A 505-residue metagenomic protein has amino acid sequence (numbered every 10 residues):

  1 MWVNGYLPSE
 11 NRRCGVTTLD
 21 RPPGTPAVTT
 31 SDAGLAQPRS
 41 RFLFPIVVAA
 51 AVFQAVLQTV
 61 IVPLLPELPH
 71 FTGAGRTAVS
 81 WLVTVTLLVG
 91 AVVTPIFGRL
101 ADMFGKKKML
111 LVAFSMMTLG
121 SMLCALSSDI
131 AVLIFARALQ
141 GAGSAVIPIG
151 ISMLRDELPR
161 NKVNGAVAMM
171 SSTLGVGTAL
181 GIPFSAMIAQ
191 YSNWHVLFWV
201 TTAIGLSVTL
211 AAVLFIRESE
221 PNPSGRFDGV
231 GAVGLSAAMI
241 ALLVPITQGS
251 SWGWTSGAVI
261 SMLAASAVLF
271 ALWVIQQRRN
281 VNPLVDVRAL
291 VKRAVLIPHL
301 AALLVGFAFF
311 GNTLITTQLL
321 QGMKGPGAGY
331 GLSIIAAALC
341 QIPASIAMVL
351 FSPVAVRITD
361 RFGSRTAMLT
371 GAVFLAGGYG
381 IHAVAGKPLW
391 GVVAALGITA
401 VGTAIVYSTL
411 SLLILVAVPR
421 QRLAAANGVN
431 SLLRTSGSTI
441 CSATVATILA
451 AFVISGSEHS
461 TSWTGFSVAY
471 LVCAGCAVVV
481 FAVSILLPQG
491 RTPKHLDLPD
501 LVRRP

Functional and structural regions predicted by a protein language model:
W2, Q190-A302, G306-A308, T313-I315 (+4 more regions): Hydrophobic transmembrane-helix bundles of small-molecule transporters
W2-A55, H70: Cytosolic juxtamembrane N-terminal segment immediately preceding the first transmembrane helix of multi-pass
S40-L57, I61-L65, A74-R76, L82 (+5 more regions): 12-transmembrane solute porter fold
F71-G73, G105, L126-A131, S192-N193 (+2 more regions): Helix-breaking motifs and short loop linkers at transmembrane-helix boundaries and internal kinks in secondary membrane
T84-F97, P148-I151, I342-V354: Central cavity-lining transmembrane alpha-helices of secondary-active solute carriers, predominantly the Major
V92-S128, T359: Conserved MFS/SLC helix-loop-helix module at the cytosolic interface between two early adjacent transmembrane helices
M116, G120-L123, A131-L139, W390-I398: Paired small-residue
L139-S172: Cytoplasmic helix-loop-helix junction between adjacent transmembrane helices in 12-TM secondary transporters
